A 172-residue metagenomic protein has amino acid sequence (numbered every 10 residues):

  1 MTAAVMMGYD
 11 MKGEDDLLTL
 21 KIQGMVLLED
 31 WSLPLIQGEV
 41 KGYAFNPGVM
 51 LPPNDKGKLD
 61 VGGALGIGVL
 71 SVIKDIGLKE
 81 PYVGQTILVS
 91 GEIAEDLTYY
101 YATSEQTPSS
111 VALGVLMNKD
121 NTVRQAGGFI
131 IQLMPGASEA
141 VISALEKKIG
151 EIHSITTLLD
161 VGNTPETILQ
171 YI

Functional and structural regions predicted by a protein language model:
M1-I172: Interaction interfaces in information-processing and related assembly proteins
